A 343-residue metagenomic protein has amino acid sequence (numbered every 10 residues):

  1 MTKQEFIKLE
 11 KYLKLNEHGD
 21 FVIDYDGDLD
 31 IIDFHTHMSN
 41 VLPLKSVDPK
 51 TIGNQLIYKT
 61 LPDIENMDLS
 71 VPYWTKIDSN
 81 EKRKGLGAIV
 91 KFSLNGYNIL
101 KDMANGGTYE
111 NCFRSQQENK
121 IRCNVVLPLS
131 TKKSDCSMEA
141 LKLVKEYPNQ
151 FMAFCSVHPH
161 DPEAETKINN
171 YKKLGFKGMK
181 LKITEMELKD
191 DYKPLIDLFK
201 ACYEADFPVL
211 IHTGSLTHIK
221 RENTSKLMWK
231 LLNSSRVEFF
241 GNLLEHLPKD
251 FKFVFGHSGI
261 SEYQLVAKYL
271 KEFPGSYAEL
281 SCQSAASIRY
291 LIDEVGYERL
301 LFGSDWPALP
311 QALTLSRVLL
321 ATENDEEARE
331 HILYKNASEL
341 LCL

Functional and structural regions predicted by a protein language model:
M1-D30, P43-R114, N169, Y297 (+1 more regions): Mid-to-C-terminal alpha-helical segments outside catalytic/metal-binding sites
E5-L9, L13, R122-I211, S215-I219: Active-site gating/metal-coordination segments in enzymes
K14, K177-G178, D191-L301: Catalytic pocket-lining loop regions of alpha/beta-barrel enzymes, especially the amidohydrolase/enolase/GH5 lineages
I32-V41, H212, H257: Histidine-centered divalent metal-coordination motifs
H35, S115-Q116, N124, A140 (+8 more regions): Divalent metal-coordination and catalytic microenvironments
G107-C112, D135-L141, A164-K167, V237-L243 (+1 more regions): Alpha-helical scaffolding within the catalytic cores of extracellular/periplasmic polymer-degrading hydrolases
R114-C123, Y147, N242-F251: A structural motif corresponding to the C-terminal end of an alpha-helix and its immediate exit/capping segment
E165-A201, T217, S225, E294-L343: Ligand-binding grooves and catalytic loops that recognize ribose/phosphate and carbohydrate rings, and esterified lipid
